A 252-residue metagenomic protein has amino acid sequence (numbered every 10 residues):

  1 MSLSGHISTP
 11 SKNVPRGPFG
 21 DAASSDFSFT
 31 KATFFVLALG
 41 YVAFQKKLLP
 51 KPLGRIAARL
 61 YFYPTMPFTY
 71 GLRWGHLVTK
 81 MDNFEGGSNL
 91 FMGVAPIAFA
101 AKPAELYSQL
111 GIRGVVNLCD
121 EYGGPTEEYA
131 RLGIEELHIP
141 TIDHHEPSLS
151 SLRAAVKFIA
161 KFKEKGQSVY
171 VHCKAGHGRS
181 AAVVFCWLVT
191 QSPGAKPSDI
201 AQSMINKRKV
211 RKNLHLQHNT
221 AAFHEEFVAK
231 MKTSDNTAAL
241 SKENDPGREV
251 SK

Functional and structural regions predicted by a protein language model:
S2-N83, F227, S234, E243-R248 (+1 more regions): Non-catalytic regulatory/accessory regions that flank a structured catalytic core
P67-Y170, W187-F227: Cysteine-based protein phosphatase catalytic domain of the PTP/DSP
C173: Short cysteine clusters
G176: Conserved G/P- and acidic residue-centered "switch" motifs that form tight phosphate/ATP-binding loops in soluble
R179-V184: Hydrolases whose catalytic domains are alpha/beta-hydrolase-1, hotdog thioesterase, or metallo-beta-lactamase-like
F185, N236-A238: A periodicity- and composition-biased signal for non-globular, repetitive helical segments
A221-A222, A238-A239, P246: Low-complexity, intrinsically disordered tandem-repeat tracts enriched in small residues
